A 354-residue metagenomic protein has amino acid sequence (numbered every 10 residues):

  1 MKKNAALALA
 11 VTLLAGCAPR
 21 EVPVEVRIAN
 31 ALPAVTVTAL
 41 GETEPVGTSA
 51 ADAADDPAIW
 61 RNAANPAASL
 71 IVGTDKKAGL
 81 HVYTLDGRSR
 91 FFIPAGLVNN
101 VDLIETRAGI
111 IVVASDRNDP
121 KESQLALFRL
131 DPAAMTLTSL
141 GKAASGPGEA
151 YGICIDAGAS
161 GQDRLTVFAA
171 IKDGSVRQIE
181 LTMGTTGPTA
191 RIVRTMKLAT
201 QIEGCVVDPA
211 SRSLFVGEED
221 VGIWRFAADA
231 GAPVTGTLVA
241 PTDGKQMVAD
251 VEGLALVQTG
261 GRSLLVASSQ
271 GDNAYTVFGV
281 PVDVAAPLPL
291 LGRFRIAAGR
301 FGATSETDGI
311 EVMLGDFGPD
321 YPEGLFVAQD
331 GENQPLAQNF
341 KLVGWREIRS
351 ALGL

Functional and structural regions predicted by a protein language model:
K2-A8: Sec-dependent signal peptide recognition, specifically the positively charged N-region followed immediately by
A8-A15: Bacterial N-terminal signal peptides
C17-L354: Sequence/structural signature of beta-propeller domains
